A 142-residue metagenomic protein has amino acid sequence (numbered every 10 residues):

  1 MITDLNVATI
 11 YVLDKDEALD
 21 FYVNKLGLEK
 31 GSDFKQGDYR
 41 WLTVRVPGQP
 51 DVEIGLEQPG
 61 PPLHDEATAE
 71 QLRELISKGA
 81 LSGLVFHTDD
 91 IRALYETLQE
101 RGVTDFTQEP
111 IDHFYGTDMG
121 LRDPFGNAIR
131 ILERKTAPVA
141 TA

Functional and structural regions predicted by a protein language model:
M1-V7, E29-F86, R92-P124, E133-A142: Vicinal oxygen chelate
T9-Y11: A conserved hydrophobic helix/loop-capping motif in glycosyltransferases and polysaccharide synthases
E17-A18, A93: Short Gly/charged-rich anion-binding patches and loops
A18-V23, L98, G126: Conserved active-site tyrosine of GNAT-family acetyltransferases
